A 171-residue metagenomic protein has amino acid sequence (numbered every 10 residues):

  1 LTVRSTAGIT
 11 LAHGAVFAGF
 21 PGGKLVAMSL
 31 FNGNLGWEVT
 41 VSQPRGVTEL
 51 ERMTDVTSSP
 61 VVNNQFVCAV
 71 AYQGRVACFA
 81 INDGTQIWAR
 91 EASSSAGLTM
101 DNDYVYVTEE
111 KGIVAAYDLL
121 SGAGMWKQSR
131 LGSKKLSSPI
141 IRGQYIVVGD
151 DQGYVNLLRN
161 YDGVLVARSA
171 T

Functional and structural regions predicted by a protein language model:
L1-H13, E38-V62, I87-D101, M125-G143 (+1 more regions): Extracytoplasmic beta-rich repeat domains
F20-P21, N64, A71-Y72, E109-E110 (+1 more regions): Structural signature of WD-repeat beta-propellers
S29-G33, A80-D83, D118-S121, R159-G163: Short loop/turn segments that connect beta-strands within beta-propeller blades
N102-T108: Conserved mixed alpha/beta catalytic, RNA-binding, or beta-rich assembly cores of soluble enzyme, regulatory
S121, Y145, D150-T171: C-terminal closing repeat unit and adjoining cap/tail of repeat-based domains
